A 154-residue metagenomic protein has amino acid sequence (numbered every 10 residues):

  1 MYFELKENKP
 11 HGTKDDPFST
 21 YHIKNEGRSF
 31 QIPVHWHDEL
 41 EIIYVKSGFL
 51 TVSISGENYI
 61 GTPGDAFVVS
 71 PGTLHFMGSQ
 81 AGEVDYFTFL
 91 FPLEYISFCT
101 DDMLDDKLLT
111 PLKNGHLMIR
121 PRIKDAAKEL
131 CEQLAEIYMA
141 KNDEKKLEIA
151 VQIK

Functional and structural regions predicted by a protein language model:
M1-I60, D106, L117: Generic protein-terminus/edge-of-domain signal
Y2-F18, L74-Y138: A hydrophobic/aromatic-rich effector-binding and dimerization subdomain of bacterial HTH-type transcriptional regulators
G56-P71: Short acidic-glycine-tyrosine-enriched beta hairpin
A135-E148: Basic, amphipathic alpha-helical hairpins
